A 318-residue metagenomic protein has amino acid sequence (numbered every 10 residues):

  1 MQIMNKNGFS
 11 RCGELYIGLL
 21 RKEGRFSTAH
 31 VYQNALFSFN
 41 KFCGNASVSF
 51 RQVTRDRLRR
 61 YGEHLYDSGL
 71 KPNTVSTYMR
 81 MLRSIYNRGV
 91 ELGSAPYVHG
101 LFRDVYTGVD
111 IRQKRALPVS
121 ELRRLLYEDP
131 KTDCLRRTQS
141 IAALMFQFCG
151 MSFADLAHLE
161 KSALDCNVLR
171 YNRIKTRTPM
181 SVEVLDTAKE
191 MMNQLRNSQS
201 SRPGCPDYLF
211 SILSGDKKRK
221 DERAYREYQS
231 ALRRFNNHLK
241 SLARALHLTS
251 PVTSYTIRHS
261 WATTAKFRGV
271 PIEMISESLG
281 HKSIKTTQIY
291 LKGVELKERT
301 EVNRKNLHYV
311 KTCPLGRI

Functional and structural regions predicted by a protein language model:
E14-S27, L36-Q113, E128: N-terminal core-binding DNA-recognition domain of tyrosine recombinases/integrases
L101-F153, A157: Basic, Lys/Arg- and aromatic-enriched nucleic-acid-binding interface segment
A116, R173-R177, G215-K217, L279-R304: Catalytic-site neighborhood detector that most strongly recognizes the C-terminal catalytic loop/helix of tyrosine
A143, Q147, M151-A154, T256-K282: C-terminal catalytic core of tyrosine-transesterase DNA break-rejoin enzymes
H158-N193: Conserved tyrosine-mediated DNA breakage-rejoining catalytic core shared by Y-recombinases
S162-V168, L248-S250, V270-L291, P314-I318: Short, polar N-cap/turn motifs at the start of nucleic acid-interacting alpha helices
E183-D186, K292-I318: DNA/chromatin major-groove-contacting recognition/catalytic segments
S198-R202, I212-K218, K305-I318: C-terminal secondary-structure termini that scaffold catalytic or DNA-interacting sites
